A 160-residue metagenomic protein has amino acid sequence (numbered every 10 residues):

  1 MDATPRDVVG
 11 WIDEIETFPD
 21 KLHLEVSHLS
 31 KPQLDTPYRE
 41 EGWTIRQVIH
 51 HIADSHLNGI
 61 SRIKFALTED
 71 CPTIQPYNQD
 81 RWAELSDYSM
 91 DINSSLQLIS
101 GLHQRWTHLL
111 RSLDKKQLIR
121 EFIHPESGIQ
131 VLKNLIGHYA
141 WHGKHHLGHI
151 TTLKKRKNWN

Functional and structural regions predicted by a protein language model:
M1-D20: Extreme N-terminal tail/first-helix region
T4, W82-S95, E126-N134: Acidic/His metal-coordination segments adjacent to aromatic residues that form catalytic metal sites in metalloenzymes
G10-D13, L24-H28, D70-C71, E84-L85 (+1 more regions): Short acidic/polar alpha-helix capping motifs at helix-coil junctions
D13, L34-Q79, E121-N160: Short, contiguous alpha-helical
E14-E25, A83-R120, Y139: Acidic/histidine-rich alpha-helical segments that form the ligand environment of transition-metal centers
T17-P19, L24, H28-L29, L34-R39: A glycine-rich, hydrophobic loop/mini-helix early in the fold
E25, L29-P32, D70, L113-K116 (+1 more regions): A short secondary-structure junction motif
